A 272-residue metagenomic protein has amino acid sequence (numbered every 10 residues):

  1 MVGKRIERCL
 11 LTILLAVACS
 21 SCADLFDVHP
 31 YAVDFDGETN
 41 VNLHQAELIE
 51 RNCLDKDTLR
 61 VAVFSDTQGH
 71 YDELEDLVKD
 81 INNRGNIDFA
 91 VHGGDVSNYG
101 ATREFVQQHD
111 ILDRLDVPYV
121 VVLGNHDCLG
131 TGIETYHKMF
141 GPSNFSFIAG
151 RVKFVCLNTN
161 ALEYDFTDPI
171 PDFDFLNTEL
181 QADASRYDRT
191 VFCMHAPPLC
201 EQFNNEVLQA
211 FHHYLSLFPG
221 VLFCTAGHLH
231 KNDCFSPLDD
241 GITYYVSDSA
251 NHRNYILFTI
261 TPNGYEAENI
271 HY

Functional and structural regions predicted by a protein language model:
V2-L10: Bacterial N-terminal signal peptides that target proteins for export
V17-S21: C-terminal motif of bacterial Sec signal peptides marking the signal peptidase cleavage site
C22-Q107: N-terminal active-site segment of His-dependent metallophosphoesterases
L25-N42, L48, F64, F147 (+1 more regions): Binuclear metal-dependent phosphoesterase catalytic core
T58-Q68, R151-A161, V191-C193, T243-S249 (+1 more regions): Active-site-proximal beta-strand elements of phosphoester/diester hydrolases
D66, G94-D95, G124-N125, H195 (+1 more regions): Active-site glycine-centered loops adjacent to acidic/histidine catalytic or metal-binding residues that shape
E73-A149: Core catalytic region of metal-dependent phosphoesterases/phosphodiesterases, especially metallo-beta-lactamase-like
N82-F89, Y164-T243, E266-E268: His/acidic metal-ligating clusters that form di-metal
